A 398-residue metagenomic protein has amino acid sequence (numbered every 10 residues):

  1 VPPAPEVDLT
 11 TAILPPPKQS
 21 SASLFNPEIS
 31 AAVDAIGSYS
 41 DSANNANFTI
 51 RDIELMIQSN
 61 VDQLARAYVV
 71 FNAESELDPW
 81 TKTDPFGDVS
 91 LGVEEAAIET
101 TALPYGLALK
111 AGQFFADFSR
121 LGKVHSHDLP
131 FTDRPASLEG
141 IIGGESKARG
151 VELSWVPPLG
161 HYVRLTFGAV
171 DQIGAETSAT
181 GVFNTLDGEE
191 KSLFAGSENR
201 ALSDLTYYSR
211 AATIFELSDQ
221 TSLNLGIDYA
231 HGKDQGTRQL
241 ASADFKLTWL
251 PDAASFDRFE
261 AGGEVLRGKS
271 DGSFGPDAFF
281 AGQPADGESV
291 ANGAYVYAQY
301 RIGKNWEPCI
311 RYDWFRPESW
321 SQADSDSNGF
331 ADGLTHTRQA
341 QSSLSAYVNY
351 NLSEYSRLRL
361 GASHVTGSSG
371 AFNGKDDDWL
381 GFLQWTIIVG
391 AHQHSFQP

Functional and structural regions predicted by a protein language model:
V1-P2: Alpha-helical, heptad-rich or low-complexity scaffold/stalk segments that mediate oligomerization or tethering
P5-T11: Long amphipathic alpha-helical scaffold segments
L9, D133-R134, K191, R200 (+2 more regions): General secondary-structure edge motif
I13-E176, G181-V182, S203-Q220, Q239 (+3 more regions): Outer membrane beta-barrel
S40-S42, D84, A97-T100, Q113 (+4 more regions): Outer-membrane beta-barrel pore domains
P79-P85, V182-F183, S192-S197, G282 (+1 more regions): Low-complexity, polar-biased intrinsically disordered regions enriched in Pro/Ser/Thr/Gly
I142, G196, R200, G287: Glycine- and other small-residue-rich loops at beta-strand/loop junctions that grip anionic moieties
N184-R238: Loop-centered beta-sheet repeat module
